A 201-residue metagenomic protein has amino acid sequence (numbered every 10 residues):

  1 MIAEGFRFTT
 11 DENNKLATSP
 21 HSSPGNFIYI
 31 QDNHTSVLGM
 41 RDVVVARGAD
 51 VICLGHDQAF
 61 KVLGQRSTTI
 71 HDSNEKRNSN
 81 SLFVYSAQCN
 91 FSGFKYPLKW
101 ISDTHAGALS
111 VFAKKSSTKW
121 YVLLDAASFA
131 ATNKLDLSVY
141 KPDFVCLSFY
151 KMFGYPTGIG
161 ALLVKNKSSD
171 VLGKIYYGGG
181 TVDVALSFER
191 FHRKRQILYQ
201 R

Functional and structural regions predicted by a protein language model:
M1-R201: Pyridoxal 5′-phosphate
